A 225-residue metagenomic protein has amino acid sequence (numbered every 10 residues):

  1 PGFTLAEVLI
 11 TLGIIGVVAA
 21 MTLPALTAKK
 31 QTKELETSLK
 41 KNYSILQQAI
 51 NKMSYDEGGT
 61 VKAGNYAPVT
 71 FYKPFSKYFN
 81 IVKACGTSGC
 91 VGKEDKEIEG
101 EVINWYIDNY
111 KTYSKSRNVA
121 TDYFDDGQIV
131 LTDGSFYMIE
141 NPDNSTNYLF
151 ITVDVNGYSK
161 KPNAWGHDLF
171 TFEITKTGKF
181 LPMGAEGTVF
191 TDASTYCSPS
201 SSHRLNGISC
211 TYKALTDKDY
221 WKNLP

Functional and structural regions predicted by a protein language model:
G2-Q31: N-terminal single-pass transmembrane signal-anchor helix
T32-K62, P68-K73, K77: Membrane-proximal N-terminal amphipathic helix
Y66-P225: Intrinsically disordered, low-complexity regions enriched in Pro/Ser/Thr/Gly and acidic residues
